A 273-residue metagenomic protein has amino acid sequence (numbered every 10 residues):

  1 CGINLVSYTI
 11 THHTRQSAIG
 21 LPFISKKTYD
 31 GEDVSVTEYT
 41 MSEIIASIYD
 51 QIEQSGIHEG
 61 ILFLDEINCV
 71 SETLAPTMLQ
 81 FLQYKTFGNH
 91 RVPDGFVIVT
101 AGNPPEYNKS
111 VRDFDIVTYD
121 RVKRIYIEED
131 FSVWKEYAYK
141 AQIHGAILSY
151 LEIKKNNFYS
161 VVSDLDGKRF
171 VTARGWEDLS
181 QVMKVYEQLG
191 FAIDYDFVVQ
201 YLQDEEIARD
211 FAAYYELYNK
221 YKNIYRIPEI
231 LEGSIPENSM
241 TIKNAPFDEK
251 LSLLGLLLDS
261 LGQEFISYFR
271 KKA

Functional and structural regions predicted by a protein language model:
C1-I153: AAA+ P-loop NTPase catalytic core and its hallmark functional loops
P76, A173-E177, E205, R209 (+1 more regions): Non-catalytic, well-ordered alpha-helical scaffold segments
Y84, V182-V185, Y214-L217: Amphipathic alpha-helical interaction surfaces
K135-L202: Conserved AAA+ ATPase small/helical "lid" subdomain
I153-K154, L217, Y221, Q263: Surface-exposed polar/charged interaction patches
F191-G233: Charge-dense polyanion-binding interfaces
P228-A245: Polyanion-binding interface signature
M240-A273: Terminal-proximal interaction/regulatory segments of ATP-powered molecular machines
